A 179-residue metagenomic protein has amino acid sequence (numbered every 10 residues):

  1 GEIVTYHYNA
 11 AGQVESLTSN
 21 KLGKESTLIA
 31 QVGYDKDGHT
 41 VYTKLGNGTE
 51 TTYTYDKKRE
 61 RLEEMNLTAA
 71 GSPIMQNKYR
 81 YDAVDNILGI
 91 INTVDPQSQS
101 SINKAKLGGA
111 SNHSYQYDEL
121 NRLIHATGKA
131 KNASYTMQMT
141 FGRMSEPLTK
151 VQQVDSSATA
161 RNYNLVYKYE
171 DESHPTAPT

Functional and structural regions predicted by a protein language model:
G1-T179: Acidic/glycine-rich beta-solenoid
